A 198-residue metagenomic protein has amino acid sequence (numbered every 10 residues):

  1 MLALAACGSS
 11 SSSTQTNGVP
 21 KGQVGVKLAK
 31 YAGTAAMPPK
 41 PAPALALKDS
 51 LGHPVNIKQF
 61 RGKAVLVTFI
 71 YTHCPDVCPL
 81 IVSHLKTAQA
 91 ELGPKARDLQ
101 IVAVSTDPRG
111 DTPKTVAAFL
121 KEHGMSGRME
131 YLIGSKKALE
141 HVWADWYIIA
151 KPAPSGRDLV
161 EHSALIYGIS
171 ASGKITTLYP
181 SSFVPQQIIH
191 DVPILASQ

Functional and structural regions predicted by a protein language model:
M1-A44, K48, Q198: N-terminal targeting signals for export/organelle localization
V55-N56, T176: Generic structural signal for well-ordered beta-strand positions
N56-L85: Short active-site neighborhood of thiol/selenol oxidoreductases, capturing the structured segment around
K63-A64, I81-A103, K121-E122: Conserved helix-turn-beta segment immediately C-terminal to the redox Cys motif in thioredoxin-like folds
A90-P94, K121-M125, A144-I148, A171-K174 (+2 more regions): Sec-exported extracytoplasmic/periplasmic mature domains
R97-D111, G127-K137: Thiol-based oxidoreductase modules, predominantly thioredoxin-like and allied folds used for disulfide exchange
A117-S163: Short, internal strand/loop/helix patches that form the active-site neighborhood or redox-interaction surface
P154-Q198: Thiol-/selenol-based redox modules, centered on thioredoxin-like and closely related oxidoreductase domains
